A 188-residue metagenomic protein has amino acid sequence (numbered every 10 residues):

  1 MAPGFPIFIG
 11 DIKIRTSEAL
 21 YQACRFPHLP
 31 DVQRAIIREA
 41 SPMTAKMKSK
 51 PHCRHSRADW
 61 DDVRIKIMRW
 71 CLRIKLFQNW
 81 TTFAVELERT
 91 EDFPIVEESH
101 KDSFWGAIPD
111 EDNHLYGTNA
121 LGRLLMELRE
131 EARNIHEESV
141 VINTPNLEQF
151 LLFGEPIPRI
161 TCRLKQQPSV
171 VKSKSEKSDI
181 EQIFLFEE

Functional and structural regions predicted by a protein language model:
M1-E188: Charged, low-complexity intrinsically disordered segments
